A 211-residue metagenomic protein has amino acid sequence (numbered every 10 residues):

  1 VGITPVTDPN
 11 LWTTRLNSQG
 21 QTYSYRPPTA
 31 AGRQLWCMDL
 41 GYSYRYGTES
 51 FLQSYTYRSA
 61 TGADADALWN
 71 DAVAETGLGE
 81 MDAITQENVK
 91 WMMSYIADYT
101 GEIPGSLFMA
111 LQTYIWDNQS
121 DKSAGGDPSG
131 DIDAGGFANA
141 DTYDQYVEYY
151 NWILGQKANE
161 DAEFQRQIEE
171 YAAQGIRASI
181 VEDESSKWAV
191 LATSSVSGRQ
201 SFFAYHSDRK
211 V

Functional and structural regions predicted by a protein language model:
V1-R209: Short, surface-exposed polybasic-aromatic patches that bind anionic ligands, especially phosphate groups
